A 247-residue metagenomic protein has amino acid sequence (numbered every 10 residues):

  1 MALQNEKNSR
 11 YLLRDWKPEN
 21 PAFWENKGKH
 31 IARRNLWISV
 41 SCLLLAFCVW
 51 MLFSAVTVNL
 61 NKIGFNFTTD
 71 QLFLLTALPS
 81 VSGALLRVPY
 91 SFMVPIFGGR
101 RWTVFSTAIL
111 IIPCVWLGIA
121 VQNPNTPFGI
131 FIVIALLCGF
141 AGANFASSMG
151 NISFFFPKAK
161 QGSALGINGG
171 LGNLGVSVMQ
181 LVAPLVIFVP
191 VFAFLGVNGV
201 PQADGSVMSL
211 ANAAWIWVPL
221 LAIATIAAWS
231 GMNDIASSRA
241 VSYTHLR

Functional and structural regions predicted by a protein language model:
I38-K62: Extracytoplasmic
A77-S91: Central cavity-lining transmembrane alpha-helices of secondary-active solute carriers, predominantly the Major
V88-I109: Conserved MFS/SLC helix-loop-helix module at the cytosolic interface between two early adjacent transmembrane helices
I109-P124: C-terminal ends and interior cores of transmembrane alpha-helices in multi-pass membrane transporters/permeases
F128-A143: Hydrophobic core of transmembrane alpha-helices in multi-pass small-molecule transporters, especially MFS/SLC-type
G166-I187: Glycine-rich segments within core transmembrane alpha-helices of 12-TM secondary carriers
V218-S238: C-terminal membrane-cytosol helix-exit motif in multi-pass small-molecule transporters
T244-H245: Conserved small/polar residues in nucleotide/adenosyl-binding loops
